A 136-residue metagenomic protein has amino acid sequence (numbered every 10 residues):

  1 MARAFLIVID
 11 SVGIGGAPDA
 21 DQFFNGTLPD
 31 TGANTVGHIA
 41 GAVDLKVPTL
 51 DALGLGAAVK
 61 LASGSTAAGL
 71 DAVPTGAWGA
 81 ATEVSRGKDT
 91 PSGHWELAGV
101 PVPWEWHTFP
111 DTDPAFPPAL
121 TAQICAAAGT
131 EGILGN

Functional and structural regions predicted by a protein language model:
M1-F5: Extreme N-terminal starter segment of soluble prokaryotic enzymes
V8: Generic enzyme active-site microenvironment
S11-N136: Active-site nucleophile/metal-coordination loop of metallo-enzymes that catalyze phosphate/sulfate and related
